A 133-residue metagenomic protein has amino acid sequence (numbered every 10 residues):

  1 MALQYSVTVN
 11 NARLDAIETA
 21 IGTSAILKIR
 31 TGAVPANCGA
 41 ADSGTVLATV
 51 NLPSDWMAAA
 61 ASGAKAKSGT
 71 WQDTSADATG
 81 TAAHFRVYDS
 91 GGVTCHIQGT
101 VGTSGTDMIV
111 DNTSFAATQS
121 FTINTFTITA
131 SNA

Functional and structural regions predicted by a protein language model:
M1-F85, D89-A133: Small cysteine-rich, disulfide-bonded extracellular modules of the LU/uPAR three-finger superfamily and closely related
